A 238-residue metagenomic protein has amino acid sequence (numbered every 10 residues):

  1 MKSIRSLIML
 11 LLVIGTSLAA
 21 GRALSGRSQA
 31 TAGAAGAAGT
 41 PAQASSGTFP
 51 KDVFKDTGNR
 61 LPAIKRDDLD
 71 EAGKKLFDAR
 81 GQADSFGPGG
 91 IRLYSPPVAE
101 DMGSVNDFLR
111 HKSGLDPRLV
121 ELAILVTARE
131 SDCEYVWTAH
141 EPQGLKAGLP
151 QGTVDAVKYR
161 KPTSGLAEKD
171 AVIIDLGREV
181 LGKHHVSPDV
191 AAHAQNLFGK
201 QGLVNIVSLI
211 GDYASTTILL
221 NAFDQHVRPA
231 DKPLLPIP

Functional and structural regions predicted by a protein language model:
M1-A23: Sec-dependent N-terminal signal peptides
K2, A23-P238: Hydrophobic alpha-helical segments
